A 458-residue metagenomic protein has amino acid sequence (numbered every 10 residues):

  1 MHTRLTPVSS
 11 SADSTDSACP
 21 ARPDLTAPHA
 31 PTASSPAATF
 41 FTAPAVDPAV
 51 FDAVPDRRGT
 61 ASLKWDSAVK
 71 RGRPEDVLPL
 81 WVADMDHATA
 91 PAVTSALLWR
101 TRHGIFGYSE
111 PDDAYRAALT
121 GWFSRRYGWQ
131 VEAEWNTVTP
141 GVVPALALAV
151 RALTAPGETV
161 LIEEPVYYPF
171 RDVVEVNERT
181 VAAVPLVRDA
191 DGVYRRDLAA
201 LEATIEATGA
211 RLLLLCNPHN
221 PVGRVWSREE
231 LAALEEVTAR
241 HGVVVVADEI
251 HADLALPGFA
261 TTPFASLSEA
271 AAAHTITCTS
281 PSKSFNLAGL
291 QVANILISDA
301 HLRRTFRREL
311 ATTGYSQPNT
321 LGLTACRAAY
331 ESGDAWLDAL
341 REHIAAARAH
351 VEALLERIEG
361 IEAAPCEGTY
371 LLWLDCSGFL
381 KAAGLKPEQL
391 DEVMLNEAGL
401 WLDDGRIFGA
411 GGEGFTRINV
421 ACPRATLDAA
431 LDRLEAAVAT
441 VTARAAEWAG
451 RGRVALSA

Functional and structural regions predicted by a protein language model:
H2, A383-L385, Q389, V393-L402 (+1 more regions): PLP-dependent enzyme catalytic core of the Aspartate aminotransferase-like
V46-G141, L148, S332, V441: N-terminal small-domain helix-loop-helix segment of the aminotransferase-like
F106-E236, D253-A270, I276, A445-S457: Conserved core of the PLP fold type I
P111, H274-G368: PLP-dependent aminotransferase class I/II
N177, T208, R240-H241, A271 (+3 more regions): Helix C-cap/helix->beta junction micro-motif
D338-R341, A349-A383, D404-G411, A445-S457: Conserved small-domain helix->loop->beta segment predominantly found in fold-type I
